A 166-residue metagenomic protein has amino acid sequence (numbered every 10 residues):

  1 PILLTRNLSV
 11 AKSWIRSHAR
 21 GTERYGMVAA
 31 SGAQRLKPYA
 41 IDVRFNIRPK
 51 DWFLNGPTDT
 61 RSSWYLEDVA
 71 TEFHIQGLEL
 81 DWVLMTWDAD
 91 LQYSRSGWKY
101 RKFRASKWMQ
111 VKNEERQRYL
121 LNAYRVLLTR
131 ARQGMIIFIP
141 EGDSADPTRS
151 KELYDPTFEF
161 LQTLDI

Functional and structural regions predicted by a protein language model:
P1-G97: Conserved helicase/translocase motor-coupling segment
Y65-I166: C-terminal accessory regions
